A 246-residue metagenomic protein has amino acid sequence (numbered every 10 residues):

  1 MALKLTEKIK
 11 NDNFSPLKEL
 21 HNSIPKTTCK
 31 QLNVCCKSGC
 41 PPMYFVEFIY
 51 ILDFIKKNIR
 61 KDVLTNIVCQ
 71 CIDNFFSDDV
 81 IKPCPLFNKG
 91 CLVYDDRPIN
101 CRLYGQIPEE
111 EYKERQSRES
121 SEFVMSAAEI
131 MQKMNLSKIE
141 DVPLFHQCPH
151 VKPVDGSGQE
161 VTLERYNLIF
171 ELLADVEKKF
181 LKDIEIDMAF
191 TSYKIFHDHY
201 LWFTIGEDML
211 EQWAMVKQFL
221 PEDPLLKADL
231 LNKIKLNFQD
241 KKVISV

Functional and structural regions predicted by a protein language model:
M1-S38, P42-V246: Short loop/turn segments that flank or connect secondary-structure elements
